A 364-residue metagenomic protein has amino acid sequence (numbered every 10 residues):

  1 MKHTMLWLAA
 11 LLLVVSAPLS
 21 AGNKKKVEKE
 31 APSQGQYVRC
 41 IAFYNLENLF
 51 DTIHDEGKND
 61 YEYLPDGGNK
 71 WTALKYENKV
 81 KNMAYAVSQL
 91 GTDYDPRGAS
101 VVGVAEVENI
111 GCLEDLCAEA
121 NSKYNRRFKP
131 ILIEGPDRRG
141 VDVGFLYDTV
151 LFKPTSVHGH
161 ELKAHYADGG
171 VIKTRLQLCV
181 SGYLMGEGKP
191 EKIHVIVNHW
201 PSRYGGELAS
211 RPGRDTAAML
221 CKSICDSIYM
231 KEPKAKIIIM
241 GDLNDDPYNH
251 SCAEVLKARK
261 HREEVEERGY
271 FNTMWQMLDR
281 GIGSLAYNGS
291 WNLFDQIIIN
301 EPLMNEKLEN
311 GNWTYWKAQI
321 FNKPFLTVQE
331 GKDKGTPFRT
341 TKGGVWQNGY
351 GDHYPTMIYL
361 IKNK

Functional and structural regions predicted by a protein language model:
M1-K26: Bacterial Sec-dependent N-terminal signal peptides
A21-A31, I172, S227-I237, D245-K364: Metal-dependent phosphoester-hydrolase catalytic domains
A21-K123, K129-V143, E330-K334, I361-K364: N-terminal, active-site-proximal structural segment of metallo-dependent hydrolase catalytic domains
E28-E30, P65-Y76, G98-E106, L132-I133 (+5 more regions): Second-shell loop/turn segments in exported
I41-L46, Y76-K79, M83, L90-L113 (+6 more regions): Active-site beta-strand/loop signature of hydrolases that rely on acidic residues for catalysis
V107-H194, W200: Structured beta-strand-rich core segments of catalytic domains in phosphoester-bond hydrolases
L132, L178-L184, P190-M277: Extracytoplasmic, non-cytosolic globular domains
